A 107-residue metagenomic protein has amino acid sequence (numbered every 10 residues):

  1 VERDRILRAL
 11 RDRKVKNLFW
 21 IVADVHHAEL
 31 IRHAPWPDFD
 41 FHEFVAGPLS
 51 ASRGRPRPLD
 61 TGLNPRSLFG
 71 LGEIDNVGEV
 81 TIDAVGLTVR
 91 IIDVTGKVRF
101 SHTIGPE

Functional and structural regions predicted by a protein language model:
V1-E107: Long, structured stretches of catalytic cores involved in phosphate-ester chemistry, encompassing
